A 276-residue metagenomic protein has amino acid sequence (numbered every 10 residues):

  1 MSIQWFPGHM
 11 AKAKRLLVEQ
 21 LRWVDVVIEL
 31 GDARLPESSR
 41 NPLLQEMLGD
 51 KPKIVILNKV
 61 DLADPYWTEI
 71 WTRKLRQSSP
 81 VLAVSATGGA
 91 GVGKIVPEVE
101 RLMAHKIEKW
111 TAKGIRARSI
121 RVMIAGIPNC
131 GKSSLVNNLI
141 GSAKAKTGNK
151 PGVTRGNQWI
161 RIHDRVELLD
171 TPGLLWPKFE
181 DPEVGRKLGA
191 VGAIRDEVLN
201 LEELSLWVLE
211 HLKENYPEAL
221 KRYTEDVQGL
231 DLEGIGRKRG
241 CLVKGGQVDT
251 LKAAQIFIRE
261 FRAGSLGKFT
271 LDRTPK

Functional and structural regions predicted by a protein language model:
M1-V27, R34-L35, R40-L43, M47-K53 (+4 more regions): Helix-rich effector regions associated with P-loop NTPase G domains
I54, D61-A125, K144: Canonical P-loop GTPase G-domain recognition
A86, V136, V166-L169: Conserved active-site beta-strand-loop modules that form the wall/rim of enzyme catalytic pockets and either contain
G88, P128, L139, P151-G152: The conserved Walker
K94, E98, S134, N138 (+2 more regions): Alpha-helical scaffold segments in soluble metabolic enzymes
K106-W110, N137, A143-N149, N215-A219: Short, structured loop/turn "capping" segments at alpha-beta junctions
I115-A117, N138-L139, I160-R161: Solvent-exposed alpha-helices and their adjacent loops that cap or buttress functional pockets in soluble metabolic
R121-G141, T171: Glycine-rich phosphate-binding P-loop
